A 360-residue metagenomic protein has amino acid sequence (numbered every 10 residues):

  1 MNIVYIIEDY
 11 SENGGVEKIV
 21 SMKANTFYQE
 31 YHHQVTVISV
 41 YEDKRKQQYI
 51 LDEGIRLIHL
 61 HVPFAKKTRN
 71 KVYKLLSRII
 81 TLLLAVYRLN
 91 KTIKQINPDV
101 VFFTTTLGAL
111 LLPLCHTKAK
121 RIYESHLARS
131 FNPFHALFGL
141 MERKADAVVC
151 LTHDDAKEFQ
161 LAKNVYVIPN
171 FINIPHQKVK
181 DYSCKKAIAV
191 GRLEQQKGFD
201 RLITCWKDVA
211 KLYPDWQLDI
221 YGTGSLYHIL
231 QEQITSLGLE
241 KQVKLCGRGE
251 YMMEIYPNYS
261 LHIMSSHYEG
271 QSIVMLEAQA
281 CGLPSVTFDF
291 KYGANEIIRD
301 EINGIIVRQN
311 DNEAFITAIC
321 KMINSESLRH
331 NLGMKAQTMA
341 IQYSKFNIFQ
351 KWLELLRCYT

Functional and structural regions predicted by a protein language model:
Y5-N13, T26-L76, S225: N-terminal strand-loop element at the rim of the active site of nucleotide-sugar-dependent glycosyltransferases
G14-M22, K185, R192-D208, P214 (+2 more regions): A conserved mid-protein helix/loop that constitutes part of the nucleotide-sugar donor-binding site
A85, F103-A109: Short His-centered aromatic/hydrophobic patch
H126, S130, R143-Q177: Donor nucleotide-sugar binding/catalytic pocket of nucleotide-sugar-dependent glycosyltransferases
R248, H267: Aromatic "clamp/platform" in nucleotide-sugar-dependent glycosyltransferases that forms part of the donor/acceptor
I255, A314, K321, L328-Q342 (+1 more regions): A short, well-ordered alpha-helix in the C-terminal region of glycosyltransferases
P284-F288: Short hydrophobic beta-strand element within catalytic cores of glycosyltransferases and related nucleotide-activated
R299-E301, I305-N312, K321-E326, I341: Conserved acidic donor-binding segment of nucleotide-sugar-dependent glycosyltransferases
